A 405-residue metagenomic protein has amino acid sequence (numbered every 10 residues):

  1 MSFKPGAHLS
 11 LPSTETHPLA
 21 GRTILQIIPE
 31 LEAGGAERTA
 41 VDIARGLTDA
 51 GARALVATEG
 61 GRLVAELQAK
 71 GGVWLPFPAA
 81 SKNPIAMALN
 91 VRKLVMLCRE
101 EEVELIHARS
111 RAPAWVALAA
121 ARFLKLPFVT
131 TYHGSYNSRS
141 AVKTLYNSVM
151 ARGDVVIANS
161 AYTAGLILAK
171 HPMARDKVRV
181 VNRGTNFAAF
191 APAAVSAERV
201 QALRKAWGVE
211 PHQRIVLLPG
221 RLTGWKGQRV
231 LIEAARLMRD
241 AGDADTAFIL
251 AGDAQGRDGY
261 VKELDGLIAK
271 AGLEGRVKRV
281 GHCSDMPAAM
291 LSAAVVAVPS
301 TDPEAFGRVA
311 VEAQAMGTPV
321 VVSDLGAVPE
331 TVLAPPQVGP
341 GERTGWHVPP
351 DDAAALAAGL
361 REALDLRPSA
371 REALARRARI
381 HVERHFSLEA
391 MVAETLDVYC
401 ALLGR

Functional and structural regions predicted by a protein language model:
E37-D42, R214-R239, F248, K262 (+2 more regions): A conserved mid-protein helix/loop that constitutes part of the nucleotide-sugar donor-binding site
V56, P319-V322, P329-V332, G339: Short hydrophobic beta-strand element within catalytic cores of glycosyltransferases and related nucleotide-activated
A57-R62, T185, P219, A247-K262: Glycosyltransferase donor-sugar binding loop
V103-L105, L291-A305, T318: Acidic donor-binding loop of glycosyltransferase active sites
R122, F128-A158, G165: A conserved, positively charged/aromatic
G256-E263, E274-C283, A289, W346-H347: Active-site donor-binding acidic/aromatic loop of nucleotide-activated sugar and phosphosugar transferases involved
L333-A354, E362-P368: Conserved acidic donor-binding segment of nucleotide-sugar-dependent glycosyltransferases
E362, S369-H385, E394-D397: A short, well-ordered alpha-helix in the C-terminal region of glycosyltransferases
